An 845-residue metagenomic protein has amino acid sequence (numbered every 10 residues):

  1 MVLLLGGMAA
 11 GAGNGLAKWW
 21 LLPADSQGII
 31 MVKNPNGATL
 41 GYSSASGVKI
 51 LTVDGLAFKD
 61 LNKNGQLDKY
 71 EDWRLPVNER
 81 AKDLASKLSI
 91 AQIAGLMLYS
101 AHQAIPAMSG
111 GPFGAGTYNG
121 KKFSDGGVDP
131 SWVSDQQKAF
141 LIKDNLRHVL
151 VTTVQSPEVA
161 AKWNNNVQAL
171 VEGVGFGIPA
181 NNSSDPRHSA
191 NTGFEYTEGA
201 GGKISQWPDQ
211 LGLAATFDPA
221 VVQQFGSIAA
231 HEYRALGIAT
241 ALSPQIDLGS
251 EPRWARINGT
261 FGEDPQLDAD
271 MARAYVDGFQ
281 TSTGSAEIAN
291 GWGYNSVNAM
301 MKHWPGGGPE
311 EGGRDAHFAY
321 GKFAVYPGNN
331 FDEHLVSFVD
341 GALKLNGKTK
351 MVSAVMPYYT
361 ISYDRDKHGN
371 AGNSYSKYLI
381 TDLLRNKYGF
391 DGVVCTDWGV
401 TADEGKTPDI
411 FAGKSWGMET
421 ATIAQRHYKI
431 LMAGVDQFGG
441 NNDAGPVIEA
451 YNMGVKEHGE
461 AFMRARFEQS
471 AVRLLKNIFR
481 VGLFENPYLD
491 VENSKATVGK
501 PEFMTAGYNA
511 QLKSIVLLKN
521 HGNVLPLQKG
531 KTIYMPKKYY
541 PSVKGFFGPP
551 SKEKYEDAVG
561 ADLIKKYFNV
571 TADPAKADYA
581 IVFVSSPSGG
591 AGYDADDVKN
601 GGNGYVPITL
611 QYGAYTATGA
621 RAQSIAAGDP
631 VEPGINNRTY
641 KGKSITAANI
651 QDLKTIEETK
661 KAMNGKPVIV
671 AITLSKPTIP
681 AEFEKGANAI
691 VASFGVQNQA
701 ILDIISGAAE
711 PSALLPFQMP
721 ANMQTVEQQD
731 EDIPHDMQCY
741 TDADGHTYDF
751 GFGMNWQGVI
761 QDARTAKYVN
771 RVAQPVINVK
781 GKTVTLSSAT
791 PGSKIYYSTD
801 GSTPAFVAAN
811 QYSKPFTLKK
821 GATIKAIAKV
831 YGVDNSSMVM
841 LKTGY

Functional and structural regions predicted by a protein language model:
M1-G7: Bacterial N-terminal signal peptides
L3, S376-K377, T396, S788 (+1 more regions): Short linear Ser/Thr-Pro motifs
M8-T765: Glycoside hydrolase catalytic-domain context in secreted enzymes
R764-Y845: Short, compositionally stereotyped local motifs that mark structural "simplifiers"
